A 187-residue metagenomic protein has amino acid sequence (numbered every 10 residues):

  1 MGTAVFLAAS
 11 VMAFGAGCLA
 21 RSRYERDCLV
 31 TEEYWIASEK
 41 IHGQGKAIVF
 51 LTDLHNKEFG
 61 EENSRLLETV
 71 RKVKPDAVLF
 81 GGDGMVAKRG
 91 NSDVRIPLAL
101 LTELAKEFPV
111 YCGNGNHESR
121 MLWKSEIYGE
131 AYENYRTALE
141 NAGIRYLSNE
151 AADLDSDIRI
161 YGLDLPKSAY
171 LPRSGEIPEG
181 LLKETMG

Functional and structural regions predicted by a protein language model:
M1-H42: N-terminal membrane-anchoring alpha-helices
R21-R26, F50-K57, G162: Acidic/glycine-enriched edge-of-secondary-structure segments
R26, T31, G43, A105-E107 (+3 more regions): Short, well-ordered coil/turn elements that cap or connect secondary structure elements
C28, E58-E62, R173-S174: Short secondary-structure boundary/capping elements
V30-Y34, A47, R159: Short beta-strand micro-motifs in enzyme catalytic cores
T31-W35, R65, I96-A99, Y146-S148 (+1 more regions): Alpha-helical scaffolding within the catalytic cores of extracellular/periplasmic polymer-degrading hydrolases
I41, N56, E118-G187: Conserved catalytic scaffold of divalent metal-dependent phosphoesterases
G45-R145: Membrane-embedded segments
